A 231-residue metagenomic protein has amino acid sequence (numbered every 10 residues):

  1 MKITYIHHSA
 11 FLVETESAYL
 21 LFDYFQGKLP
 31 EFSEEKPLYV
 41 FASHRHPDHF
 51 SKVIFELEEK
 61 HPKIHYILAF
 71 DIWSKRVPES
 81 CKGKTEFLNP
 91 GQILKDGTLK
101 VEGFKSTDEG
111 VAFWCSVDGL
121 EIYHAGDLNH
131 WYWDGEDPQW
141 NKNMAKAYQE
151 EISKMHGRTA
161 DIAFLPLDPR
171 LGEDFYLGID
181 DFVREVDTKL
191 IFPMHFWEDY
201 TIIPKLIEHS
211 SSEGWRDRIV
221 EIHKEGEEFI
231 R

Functional and structural regions predicted by a protein language model:
M1-E35, K84-T159, H223-R231: Core dinuclear metal-dependent hydrolase active-site scaffold
M1-K2, P62-Y66, L190: Short active-site oxyanion
T4-H8, V77-L94, Y176-R231: Binuclear metal-ion centers of metallo-dependent hydrolases, dominated by the metallo-beta-lactamase
Y24-Q26, H44-R45, D71-I72, S106 (+3 more regions): Active-site metal-binding loops of divalent metal-dependent hydrolases
Q26-K75, S153-F164: Active-site metal-binding motif and surrounding structural segment of the metallo-beta-lactamase
F41, I67, E86, E102 (+3 more regions): Hydrophobic/aromatic beta-strand patches that form the interior of the parallel beta-sheet core in alpha/beta enzyme
V53, P62-L94, L99: Glycine/small-residue-rich loop that forms an oxyanion/phosphate-binding "nest" at active or ligand-binding sites
Y148-S153, G172-D181: A short, acidic, amphipathic alpha-helical segment used as a generic capping/interface helix at domain edges
